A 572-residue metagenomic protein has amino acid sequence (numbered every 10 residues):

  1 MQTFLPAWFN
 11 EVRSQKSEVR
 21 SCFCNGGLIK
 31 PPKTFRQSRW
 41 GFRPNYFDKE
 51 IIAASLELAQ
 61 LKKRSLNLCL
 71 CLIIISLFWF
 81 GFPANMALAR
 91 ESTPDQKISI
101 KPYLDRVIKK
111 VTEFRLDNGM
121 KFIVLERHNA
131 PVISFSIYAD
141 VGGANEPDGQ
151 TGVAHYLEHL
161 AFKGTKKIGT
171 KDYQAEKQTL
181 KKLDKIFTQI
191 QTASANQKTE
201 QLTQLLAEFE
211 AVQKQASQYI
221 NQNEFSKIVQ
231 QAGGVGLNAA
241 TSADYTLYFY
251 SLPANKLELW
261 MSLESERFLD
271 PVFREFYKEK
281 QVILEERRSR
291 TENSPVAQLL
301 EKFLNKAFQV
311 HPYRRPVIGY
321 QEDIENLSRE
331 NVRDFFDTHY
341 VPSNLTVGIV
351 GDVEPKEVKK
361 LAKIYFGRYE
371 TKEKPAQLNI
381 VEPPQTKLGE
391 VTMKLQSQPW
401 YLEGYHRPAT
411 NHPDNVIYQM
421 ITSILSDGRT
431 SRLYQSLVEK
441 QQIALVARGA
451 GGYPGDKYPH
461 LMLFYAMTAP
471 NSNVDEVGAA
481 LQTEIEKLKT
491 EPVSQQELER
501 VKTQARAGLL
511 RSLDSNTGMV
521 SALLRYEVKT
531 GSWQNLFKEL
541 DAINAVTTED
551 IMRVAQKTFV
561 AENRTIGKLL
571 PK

Functional and structural regions predicted by a protein language model:
Q2-T3, A7-K33, Q37-E57, L61 (+2 more regions): Short, basic, low-complexity termini and linkers enriched in Ser/Thr/Gly/Pro that act as targeting/leader peptides
F82-L88: Sec/Tat signal peptide C-region and signal peptidase I cleavage site
L88-N145, G169-N255, S289-N344, P355 (+5 more regions): Non-catalytic beta-strand/loop surface segments
T151-H159, K163: Active-site recognition of the HExxH zinc-binding catalytic motif
G164-K166, Y250-E279, R429, Y453-S512: M16/insulysin-pitrilysin zinc metalloprotease superfamily fold
